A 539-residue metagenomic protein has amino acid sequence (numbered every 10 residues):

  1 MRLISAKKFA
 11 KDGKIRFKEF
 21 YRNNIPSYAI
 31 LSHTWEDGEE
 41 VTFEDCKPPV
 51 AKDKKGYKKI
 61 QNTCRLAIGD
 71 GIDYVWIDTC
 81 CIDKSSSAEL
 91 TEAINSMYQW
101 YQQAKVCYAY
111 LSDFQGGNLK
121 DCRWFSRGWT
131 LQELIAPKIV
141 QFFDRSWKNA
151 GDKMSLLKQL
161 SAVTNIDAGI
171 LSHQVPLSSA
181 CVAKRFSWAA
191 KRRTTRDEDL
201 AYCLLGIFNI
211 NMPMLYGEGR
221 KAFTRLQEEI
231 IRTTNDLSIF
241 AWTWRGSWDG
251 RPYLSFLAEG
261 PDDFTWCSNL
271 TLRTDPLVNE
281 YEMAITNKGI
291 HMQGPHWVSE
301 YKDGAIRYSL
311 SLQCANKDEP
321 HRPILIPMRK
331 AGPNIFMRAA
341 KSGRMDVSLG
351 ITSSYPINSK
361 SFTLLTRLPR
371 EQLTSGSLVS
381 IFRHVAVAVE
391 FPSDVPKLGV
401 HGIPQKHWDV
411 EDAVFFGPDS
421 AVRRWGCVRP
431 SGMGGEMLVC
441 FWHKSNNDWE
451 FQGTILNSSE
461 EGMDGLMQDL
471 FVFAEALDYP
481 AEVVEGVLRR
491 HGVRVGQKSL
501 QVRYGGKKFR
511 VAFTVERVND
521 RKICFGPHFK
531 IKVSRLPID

Functional and structural regions predicted by a protein language model:
L3-K11, S27, T34-V50, D70 (+7 more regions): Long, low-complexity, serine/threonine/proline-rich intrinsically disordered regulatory regions in eukaryotic signaling
R16-N24, T63-L66: Short amphipathic alpha-helices and their capping/turn segments at secondary-structure boundaries
R16-Y21, S86-E89, A109-R123, R192: Intrinsically disordered, low-complexity acidic/Ser/Thr-rich segments used as protein-protein interaction/activation
Y21-S27, W100-Q103, R123-W124: Extracellular/periplasmic catalytic domains that process cell-envelope and extracellular macromolecules
L31, A67-S87, Y101, C107-D113 (+1 more regions): Short acidic catalytic loops
S32, Q61-G69, N95-Y98, Q102 (+3 more regions): Amphipathic alpha-helical interaction motifs in eukaryotic regulatory proteins
E39-S96: General structural concept
G56, L90-A93, M97-W100, R127 (+3 more regions): Alpha-helical interaction elements in eukaryotic regulators
